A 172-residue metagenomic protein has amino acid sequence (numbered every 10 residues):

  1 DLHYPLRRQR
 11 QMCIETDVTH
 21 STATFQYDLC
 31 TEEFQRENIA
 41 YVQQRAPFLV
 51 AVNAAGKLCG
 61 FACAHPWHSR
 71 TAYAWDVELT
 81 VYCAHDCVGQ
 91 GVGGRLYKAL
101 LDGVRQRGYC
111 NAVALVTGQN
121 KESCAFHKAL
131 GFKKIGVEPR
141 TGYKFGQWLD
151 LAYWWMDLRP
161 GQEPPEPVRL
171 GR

Functional and structural regions predicted by a protein language model:
D1-T16, S21: Single conserved hydrophobic/aromatic residue that forms the stacking wall/gate of nucleotide- or nucleobase-binding
Y4-L6, Q43, Y73-W75, G108 (+1 more regions): Residue-level preference for beta-strand/loop junctions
L29-D86, Y97-K98, D157-R159: Acetyl-CoA-dependent GNAT
C63-P66, V113-V116, K128, K133-D150 (+1 more regions): Conserved catalytic-core motifs of GNAT/GCN5-like acyltransferases
L79-V81, A112-L115: Conserved hydrophobic beta-strand within the GNAT/NAT acetyltransferase core sheet that lines the active-site cleft
C83, G89-Q106, N111, K121-A129: Conserved acetyl-CoA-binding loop-helix of GNAT-fold acetyltransferases
P160-R172: Acidic/histidine-enriched, glycine/proline-rich intrinsically disordered or flexible terminal extensions
